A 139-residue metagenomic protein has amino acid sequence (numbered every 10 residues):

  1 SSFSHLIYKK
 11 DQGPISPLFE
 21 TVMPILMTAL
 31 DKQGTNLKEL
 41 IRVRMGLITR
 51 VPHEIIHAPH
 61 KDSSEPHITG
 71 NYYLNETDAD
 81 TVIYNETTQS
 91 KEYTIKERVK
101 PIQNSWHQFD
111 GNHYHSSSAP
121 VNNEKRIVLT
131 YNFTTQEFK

Functional and structural regions predicted by a protein language model:
S1-K38: Non-heme Fe(II)/2-oxoglutarate
L30-T35, I55-A58, S116-A119: Short helix-to-loop capping/linker segments positioned immediately adjacent to catalytic or ligand/cofactor-binding
T35-R50: A short glycine-rich, His/Asp/Glu-containing loop-to-beta-strand
M45, S64-E65, E76-K139: Catalytic core of Fe(II)/2-oxoglutarate
G46-S64: Conserved short histidine dyad/triad with adjacent acidic residue
R50-H53, N75-A79: Short, charged/polar surface micro-motifs in flexible loops or helix N-caps
T69-Y73: Catalytic nucleophile-His microenvironment captured as a short glycine-rich beta-strand/loop that brackets
